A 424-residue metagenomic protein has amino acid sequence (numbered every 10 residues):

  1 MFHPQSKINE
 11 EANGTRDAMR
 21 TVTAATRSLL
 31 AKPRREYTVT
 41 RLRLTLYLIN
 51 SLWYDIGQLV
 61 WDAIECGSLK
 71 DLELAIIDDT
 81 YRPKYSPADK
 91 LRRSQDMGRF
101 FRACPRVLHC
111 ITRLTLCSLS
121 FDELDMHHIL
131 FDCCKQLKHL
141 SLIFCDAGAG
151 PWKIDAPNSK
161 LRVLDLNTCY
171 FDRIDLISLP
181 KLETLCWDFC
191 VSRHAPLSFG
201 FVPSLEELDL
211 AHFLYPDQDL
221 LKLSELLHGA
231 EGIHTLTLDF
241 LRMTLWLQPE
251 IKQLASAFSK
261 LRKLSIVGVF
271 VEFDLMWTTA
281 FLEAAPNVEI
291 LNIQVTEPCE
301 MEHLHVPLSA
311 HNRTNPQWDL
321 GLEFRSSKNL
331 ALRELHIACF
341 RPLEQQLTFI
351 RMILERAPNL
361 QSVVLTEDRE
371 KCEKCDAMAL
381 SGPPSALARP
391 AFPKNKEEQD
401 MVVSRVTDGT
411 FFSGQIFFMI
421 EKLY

Functional and structural regions predicted by a protein language model:
M1-N158, N167: Leucine-rich repeat
S6-N9, T40-Y47, K70-A75, T112-C117 (+10 more regions): Conserved hydrophobic beta-strand positions in leucine-rich repeat
N13-R27, L48-Q58, D79-F100, D122-L124 (+9 more regions): Leucine-rich repeat
Y37, I64-G67, R106-T112, D132-K135 (+9 more regions): Inter-repeat linker/turn residues at the boundaries of leucine-rich repeats
E123-D125, A149-P151, D172-I174, R193-P196: Per-repeat structural element of leucine-rich repeats
S178, H194-V271: Extended repeat-based solenoid scaffolds, especially LRR ectodomains and other repeat-derived architectures
N329-R351, P358-E367: C-terminal transmembrane module of eukaryotic multi-pass membrane proteins
A386-Y424: C-terminal helix/juxtamembrane-tail motif
